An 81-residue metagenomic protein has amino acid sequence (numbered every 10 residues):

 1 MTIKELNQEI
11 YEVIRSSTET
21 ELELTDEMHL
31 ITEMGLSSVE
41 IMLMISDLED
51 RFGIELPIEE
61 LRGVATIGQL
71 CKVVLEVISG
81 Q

Functional and structural regions predicted by a protein language model:
T2-L36, E40-I45, D50-Q81: Phosphopantetheine-dependent thiolation modules in NRPS/PKS and related acyl-activating systems
